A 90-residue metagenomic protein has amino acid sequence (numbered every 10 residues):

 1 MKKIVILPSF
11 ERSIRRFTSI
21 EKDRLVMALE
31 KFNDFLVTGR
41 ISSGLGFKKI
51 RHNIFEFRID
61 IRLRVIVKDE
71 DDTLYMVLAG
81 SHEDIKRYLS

Functional and structural regions predicted by a protein language model:
M1, V5-I6, A28, K48-I50: Basic nucleic-acid-binding interfaces
M1-I4, E11-R16, K22, F55 (+1 more regions): Enriched for short, Lys/Arg-rich terminal
F10, D34, T38-S43, V67 (+1 more regions): Preference for short coil/turn "hinge" residues that link or interrupt alpha-helices
F17, L29-F32: Alpha-helix boundary/capping residues
K31-F57: A short, surface-exposed loop/turn module that caps and links secondary-structure elements
